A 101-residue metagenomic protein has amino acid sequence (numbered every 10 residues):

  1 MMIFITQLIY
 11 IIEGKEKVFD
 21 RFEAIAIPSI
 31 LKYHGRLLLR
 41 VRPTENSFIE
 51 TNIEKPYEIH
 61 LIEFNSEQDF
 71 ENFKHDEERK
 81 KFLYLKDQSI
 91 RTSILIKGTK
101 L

Functional and structural regions predicted by a protein language model:
M1-H75, K97-L101: Short S/T/G/P-rich N-terminal loop/turn motif that feeds into the first structured element of a domain
I27, E78-Y84: A common structural junction motif
R36-L38, L83-G98: Conserved short beta-strand edge segments in small beta-sheet-based binding/regulatory domains
